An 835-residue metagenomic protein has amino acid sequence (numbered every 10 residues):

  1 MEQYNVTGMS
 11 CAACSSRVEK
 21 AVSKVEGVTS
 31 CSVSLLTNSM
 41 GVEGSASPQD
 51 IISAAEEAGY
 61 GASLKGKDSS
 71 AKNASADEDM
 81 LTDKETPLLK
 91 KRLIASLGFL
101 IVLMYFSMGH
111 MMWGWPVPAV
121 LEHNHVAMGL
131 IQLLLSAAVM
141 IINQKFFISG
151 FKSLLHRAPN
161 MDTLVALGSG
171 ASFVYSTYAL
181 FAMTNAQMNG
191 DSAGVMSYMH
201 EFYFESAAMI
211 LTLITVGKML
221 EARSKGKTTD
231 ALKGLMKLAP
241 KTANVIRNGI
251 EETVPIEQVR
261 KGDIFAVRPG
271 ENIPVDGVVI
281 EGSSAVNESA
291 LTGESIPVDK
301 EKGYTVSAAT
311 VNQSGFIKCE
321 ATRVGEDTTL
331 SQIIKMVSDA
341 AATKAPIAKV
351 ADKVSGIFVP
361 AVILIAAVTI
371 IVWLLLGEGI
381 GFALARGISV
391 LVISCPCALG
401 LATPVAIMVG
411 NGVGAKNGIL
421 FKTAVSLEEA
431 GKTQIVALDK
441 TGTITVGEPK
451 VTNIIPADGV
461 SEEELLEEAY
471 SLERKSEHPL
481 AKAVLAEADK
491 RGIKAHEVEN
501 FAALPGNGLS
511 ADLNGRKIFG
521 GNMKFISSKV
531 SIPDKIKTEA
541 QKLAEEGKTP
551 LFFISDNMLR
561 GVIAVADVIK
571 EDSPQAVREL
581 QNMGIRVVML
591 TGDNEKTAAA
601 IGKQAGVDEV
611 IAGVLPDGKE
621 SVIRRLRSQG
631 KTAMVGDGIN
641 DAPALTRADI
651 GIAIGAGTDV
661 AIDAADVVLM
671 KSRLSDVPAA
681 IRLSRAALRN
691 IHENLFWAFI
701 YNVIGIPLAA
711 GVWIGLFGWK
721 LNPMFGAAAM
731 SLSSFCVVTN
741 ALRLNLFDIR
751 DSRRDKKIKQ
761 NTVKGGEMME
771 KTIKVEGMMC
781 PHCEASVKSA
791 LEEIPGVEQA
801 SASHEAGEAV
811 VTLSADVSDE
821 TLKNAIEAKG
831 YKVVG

Functional and structural regions predicted by a protein language model:
M1-G129, K152, I250-E251, K335-T343 (+1 more regions): Flexible metal-binding regulatory segments at protein termini and peripheral loops
S16, T29, P269, T433 (+4 more regions): Conserved ATP-binding TGD loop and adjacent catalytic N/P-domain core of P-type ATPases
E26-E43, Q49, E201-F202, K233-D327 (+2 more regions): Conserved cytosolic catalytic loops of P-type ATPases
L88-T242, K353, G718-P723, A729 (+1 more regions): Transmembrane helix-loop-helix hairpins at the membrane interface
K91, T310, G431-E477, N507-V588 (+2 more regions): ATP-driven catalytic headpiece of P-type ATPases
M112-V126, L155, V174, V413 (+8 more regions): Membrane-embedded alpha-helical bundles of multi-pass transporters
A186, S192-V195, A208-P269, K300 (+6 more regions): Juxtamembrane coupling segments of multi-pass membrane pumps/enzymes
L291, V350, A385, A398-L472 (+4 more regions): Conserved catalytic phosphorylation-site environment of P-type ATPases
